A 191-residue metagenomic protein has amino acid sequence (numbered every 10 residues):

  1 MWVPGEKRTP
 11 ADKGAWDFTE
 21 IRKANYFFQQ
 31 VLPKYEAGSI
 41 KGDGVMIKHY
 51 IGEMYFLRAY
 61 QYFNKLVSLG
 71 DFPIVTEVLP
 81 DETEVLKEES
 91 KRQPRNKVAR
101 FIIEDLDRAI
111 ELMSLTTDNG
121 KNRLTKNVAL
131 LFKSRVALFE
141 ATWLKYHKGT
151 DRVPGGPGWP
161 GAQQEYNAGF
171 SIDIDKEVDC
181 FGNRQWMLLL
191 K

Functional and structural regions predicted by a protein language model:
M1-L69, V85-R100, E104-K121: Conserved, well-structured interaction surfaces
M1-P4, N25-P33, L66-V75, A99-N119 (+1 more regions): Aromatic-residue-lined binding/catalytic grooves and analogous aromatic/hydrophobic interfacial grooves in multimeric
E77-T83: Short, conserved phosphate-binding/catalytic loop or strand-edge motifs used in phosphoryl-/nucleotidyl-transfer
